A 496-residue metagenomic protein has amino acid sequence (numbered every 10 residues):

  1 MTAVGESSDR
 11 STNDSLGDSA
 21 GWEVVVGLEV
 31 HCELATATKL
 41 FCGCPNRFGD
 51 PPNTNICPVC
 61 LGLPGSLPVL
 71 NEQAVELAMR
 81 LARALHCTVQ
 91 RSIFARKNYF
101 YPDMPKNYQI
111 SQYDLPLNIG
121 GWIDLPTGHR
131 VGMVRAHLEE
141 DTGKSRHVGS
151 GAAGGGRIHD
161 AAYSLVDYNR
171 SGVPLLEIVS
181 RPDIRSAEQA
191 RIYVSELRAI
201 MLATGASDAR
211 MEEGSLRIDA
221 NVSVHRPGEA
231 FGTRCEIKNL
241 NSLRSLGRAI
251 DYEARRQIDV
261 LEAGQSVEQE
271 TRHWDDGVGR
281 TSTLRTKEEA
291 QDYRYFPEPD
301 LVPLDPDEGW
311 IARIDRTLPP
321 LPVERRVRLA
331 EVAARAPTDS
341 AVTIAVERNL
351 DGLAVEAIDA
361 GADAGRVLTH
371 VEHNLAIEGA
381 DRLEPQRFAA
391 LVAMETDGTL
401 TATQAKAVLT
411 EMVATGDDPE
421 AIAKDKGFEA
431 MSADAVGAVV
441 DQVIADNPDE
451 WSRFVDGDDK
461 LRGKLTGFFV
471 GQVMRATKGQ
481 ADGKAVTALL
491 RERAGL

Functional and structural regions predicted by a protein language model:
T2-P320, V332, T338, D359-A360 (+1 more regions): Basic, nucleic-acid-interacting segments
G205, G398, G427-E429: Short glycine-centered helix-capping/turn motifs at secondary-structure transition points
E213-P227, Y293, A330-V355, A362-L383 (+2 more regions): Core structural elements
R234-N239, A389-A393, K424: Short beta-alpha connecting loops at secondary-structure transitions that line or flank enzyme active sites
I311-T317, E324-R326, V355-A360, Q386-L400: Extended, non-catalytic structural segments that build the interaction scaffolds of large macromolecular assemblies
R382-A389, A402-A476: Strongly charged, low-complexity linkers/loops
T477-G483: Short, basic interhelical loop/turn and adjoining N-cap of the next helix at nucleic-acid- or acidic-partner-contacting
K484, A488-L496: A carboxyl-terminal module marker
